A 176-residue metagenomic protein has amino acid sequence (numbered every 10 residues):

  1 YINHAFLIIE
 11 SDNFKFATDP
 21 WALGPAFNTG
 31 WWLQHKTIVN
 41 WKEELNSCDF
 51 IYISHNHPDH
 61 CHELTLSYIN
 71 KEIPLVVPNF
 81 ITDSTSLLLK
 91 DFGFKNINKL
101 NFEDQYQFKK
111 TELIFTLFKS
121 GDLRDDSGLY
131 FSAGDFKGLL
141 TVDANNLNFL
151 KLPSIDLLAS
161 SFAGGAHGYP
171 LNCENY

Functional and structural regions predicted by a protein language model:
I2-D12, Q107-S160: Catalytic core of the metallo-beta-lactamase
D12-F14, S47, N70-P74, G93-F94 (+2 more regions): Short glycine/proline-enriched coil/turn segments at helix->beta-strand junctions
F14-Y52, E63-L64, Y68, N145-K151: Pre-active-site segment of Zn-dependent metallo-hydrolases
F16, Y52, V76, L140 (+1 more regions): Structural motif
G24-P25, N56-C61, T82-T85, D104-Q107 (+3 more regions): Active-site environment of divalent metal-dependent phosphoester hydrolases
L33-E43, N96-I97, K119, L123-R124 (+3 more regions): Ligand-binding grooves and catalytic loops that recognize ribose/phosphate and carbohydrate rings, and esterified lipid
I38-D104: Active-site HxH/HxHxD metal-binding segment of metal-dependent hydrolases
P74, F80, N148-Y176: Cap/insert and terminal regions of metallo-dependent hydrolase folds
